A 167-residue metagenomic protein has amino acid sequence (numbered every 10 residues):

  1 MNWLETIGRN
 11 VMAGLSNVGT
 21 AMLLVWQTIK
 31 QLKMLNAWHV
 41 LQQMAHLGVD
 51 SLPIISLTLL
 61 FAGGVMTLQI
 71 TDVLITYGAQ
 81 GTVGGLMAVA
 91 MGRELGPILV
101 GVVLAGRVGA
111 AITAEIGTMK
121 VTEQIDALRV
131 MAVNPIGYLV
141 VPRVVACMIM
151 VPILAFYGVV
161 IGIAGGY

Functional and structural regions predicted by a protein language model:
M1-I116, I136, V141, V145-Y167: Core subunits and conserved enzymes of cellular information-processing and envelope-translocation systems across
G117, V121: Short, conserved glycine- and acidic-residue-centered signature motifs in active-site or ligand-binding loops
E123-D126: Intracellular coupling helices
R129-N134: Short helix-to-coil transition segments within interhelical loops that connect adjacent transmembrane helices
